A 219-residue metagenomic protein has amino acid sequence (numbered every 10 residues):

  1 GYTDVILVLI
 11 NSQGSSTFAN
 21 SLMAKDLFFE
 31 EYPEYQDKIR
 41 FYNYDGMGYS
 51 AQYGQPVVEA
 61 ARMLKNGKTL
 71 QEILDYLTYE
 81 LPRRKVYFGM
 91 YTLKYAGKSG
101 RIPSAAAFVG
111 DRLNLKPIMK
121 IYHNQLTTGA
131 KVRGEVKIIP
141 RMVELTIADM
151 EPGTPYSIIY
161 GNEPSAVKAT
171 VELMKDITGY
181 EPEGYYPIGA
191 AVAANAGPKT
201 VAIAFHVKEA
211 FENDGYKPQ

Functional and structural regions predicted by a protein language model:
G1: Anion-binding (especially nucleotide phosphate/pyrophosphate-binding) glycine-rich loop and adjoining beta-alpha core
D4-I6: Structural motif
V8-S12: Active-site microenvironments of hydrolase-like enzyme catalytic domains
G14-D26, E30, Q36-Y42, G48-Q219: Mixed-charge interfacial surface used for oligomerization/domain docking and macromolecular partner engagement
